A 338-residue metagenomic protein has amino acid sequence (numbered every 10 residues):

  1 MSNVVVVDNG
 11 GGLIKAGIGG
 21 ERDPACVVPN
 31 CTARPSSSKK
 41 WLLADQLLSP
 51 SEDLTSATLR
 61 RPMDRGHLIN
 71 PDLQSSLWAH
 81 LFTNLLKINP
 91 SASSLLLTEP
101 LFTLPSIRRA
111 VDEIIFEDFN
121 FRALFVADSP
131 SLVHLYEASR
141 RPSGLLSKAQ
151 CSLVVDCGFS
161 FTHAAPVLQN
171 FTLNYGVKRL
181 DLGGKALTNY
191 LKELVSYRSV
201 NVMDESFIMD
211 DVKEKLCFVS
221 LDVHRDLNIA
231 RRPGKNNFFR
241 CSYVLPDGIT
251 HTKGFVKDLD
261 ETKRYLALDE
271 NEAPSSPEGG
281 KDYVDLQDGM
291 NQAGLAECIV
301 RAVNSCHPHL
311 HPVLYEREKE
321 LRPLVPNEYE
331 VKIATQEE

Functional and structural regions predicted by a protein language model:
M1-E338: C-terminal region/appendage detector
